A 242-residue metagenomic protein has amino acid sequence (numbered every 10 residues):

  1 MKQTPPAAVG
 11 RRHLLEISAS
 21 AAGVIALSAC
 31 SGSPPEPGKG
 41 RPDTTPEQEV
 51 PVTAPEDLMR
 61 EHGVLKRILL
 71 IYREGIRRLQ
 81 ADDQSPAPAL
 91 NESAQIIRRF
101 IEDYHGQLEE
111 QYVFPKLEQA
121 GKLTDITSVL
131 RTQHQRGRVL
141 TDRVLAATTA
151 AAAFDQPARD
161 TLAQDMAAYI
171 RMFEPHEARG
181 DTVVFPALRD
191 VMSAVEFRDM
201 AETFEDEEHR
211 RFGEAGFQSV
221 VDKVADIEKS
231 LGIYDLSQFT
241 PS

Functional and structural regions predicted by a protein language model:
K2-S242: Small-residue-biased structural context
